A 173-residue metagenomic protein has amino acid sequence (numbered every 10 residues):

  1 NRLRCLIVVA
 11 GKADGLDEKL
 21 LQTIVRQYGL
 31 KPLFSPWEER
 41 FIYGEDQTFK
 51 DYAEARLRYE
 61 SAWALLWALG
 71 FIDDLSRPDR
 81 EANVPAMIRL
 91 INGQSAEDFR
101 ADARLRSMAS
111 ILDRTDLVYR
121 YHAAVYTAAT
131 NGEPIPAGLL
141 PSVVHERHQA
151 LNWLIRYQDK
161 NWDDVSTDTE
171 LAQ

Functional and structural regions predicted by a protein language model:
N1-Q173: Extended, charge-rich alpha-helical interface modules
